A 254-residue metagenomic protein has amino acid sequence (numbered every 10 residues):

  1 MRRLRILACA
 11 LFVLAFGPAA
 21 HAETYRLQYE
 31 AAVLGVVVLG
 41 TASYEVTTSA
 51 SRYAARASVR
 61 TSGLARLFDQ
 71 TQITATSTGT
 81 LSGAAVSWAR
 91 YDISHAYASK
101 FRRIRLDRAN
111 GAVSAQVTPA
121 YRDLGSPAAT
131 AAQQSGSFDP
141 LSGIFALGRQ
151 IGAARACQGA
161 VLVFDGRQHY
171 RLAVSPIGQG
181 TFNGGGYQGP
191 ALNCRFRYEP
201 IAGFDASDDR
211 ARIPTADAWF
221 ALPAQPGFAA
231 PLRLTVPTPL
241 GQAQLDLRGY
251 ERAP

Functional and structural regions predicted by a protein language model:
M1, V13, V113, A146-G148 (+3 more regions): Generic hydrophobic, helix-prone segments enriched in Leu/Val/Ile
M1-A8: Bacterial N-terminal signal peptides that target proteins for export
C9-A10, A19-A20: Cleavable N-terminal signal peptides
A10-L11, G79: N-terminal leader/targeting segments
A15-G17: N-terminal signal peptide c-region/cleavage motif recognized by signal peptidases
H21-R108, G152-P254: Acidic, serine/threonine-rich low-complexity disordered tracts
L106-I151: Hydrophobic, well-structured mid-protein blocks that either form specific transmembrane helices
